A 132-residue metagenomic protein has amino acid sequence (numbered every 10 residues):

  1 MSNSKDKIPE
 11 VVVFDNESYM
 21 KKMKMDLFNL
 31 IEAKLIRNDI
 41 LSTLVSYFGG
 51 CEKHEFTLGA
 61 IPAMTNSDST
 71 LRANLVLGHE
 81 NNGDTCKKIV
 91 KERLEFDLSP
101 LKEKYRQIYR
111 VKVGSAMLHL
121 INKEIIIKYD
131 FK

Functional and structural regions predicted by a protein language model:
M1-F48, E52-K132: Domain-level signature for proteins that mediate thiol-based redox and metal-cofactor handling
